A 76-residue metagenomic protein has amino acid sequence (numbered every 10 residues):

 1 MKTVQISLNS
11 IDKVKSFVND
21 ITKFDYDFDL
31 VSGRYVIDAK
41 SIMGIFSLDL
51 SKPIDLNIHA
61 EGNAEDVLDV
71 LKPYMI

Functional and structural regions predicted by a protein language model:
M1, V31, L50-K52: Short glycine-enriched loop/turn motifs at secondary-structure junctions
M1-S7: Short glycine-/aliphatic-rich beta-strand segments at the starts of folded cytosolic domains
V4, V18-T22, D29, V36 (+3 more regions): N-terminal intrinsically disordered, cationic/polar leader segments that include organellar targeting peptides
S7-N9, V31, H59: A structural detector for beta-sheet-dominated domains
S10, D38, A60-A64: Alpha-helix N-cap/loop-to-helix initiation residues
I11-D27, Y35-L50: Amphipathic alpha-helical interaction surfaces in cytosolic regulatory modules
S47-I76: C-terminal structural segments of small proteins and small subunits
